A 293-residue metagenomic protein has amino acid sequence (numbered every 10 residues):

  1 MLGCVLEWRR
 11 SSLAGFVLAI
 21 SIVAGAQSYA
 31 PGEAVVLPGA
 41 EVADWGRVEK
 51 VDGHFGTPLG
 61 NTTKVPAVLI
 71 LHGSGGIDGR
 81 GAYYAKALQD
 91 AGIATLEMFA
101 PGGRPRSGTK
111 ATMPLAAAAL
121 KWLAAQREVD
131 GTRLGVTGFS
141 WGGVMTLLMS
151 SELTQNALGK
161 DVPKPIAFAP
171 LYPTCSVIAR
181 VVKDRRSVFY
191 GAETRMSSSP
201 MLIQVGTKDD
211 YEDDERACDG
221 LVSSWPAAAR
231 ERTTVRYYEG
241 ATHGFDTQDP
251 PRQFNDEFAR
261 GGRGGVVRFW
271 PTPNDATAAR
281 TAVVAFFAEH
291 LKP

Functional and structural regions predicted by a protein language model:
Q27-T63: N-terminal cap/lid segment of alpha/beta-hydrolase-fold proteins
N61-V65, I70-S107, V177-I178, D210-D214: Short substrate-entry loop that stabilizes the transition state in hydrolases
A100-K121, A125, D130: Catalytic nucleophile-loop/oxyanion-hole region of alpha/beta-hydrolase and closely related hydrolase-like folds
A118-M196: Primarily recognizes the serine-hydrolase "nucleophile elbow" in alpha/beta-hydrolase and SGNH/GDSL folds
S197, I203-V205: Short beta-strand/loop motif that positions the catalytic acidic residue of the alpha/beta-hydrolase fold
D213-S224: Short alpha-helix in the alpha/beta-hydrolase fold that links the catalytic acid
R230-P293: C-terminal catalytic histidine-bearing segment of alpha/beta-hydrolase fold enzymes
